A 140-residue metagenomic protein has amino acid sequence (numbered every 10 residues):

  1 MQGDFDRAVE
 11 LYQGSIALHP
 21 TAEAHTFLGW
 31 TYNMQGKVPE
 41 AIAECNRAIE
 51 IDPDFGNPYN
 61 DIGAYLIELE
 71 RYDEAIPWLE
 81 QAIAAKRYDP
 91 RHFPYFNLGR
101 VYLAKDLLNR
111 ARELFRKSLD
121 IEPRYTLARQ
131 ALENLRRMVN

Functional and structural regions predicted by a protein language model:
M1-E23, F27-W30, M34: Alpha-helical segment of the N-proximal tetratricopeptide repeat
Q2-L11, Q35-R47, L69-A84, K105-K117 (+1 more regions): Structural signature of tandem alpha-helical TPR/SEL1-like repeats, specifically the intra-repeat loop/turn
A17-L18, I51, A85-R87, I121: Structural marker of alpha-solenoid helical repeat scaffolds
A24-H25, P58, H92-P94, A128: TPR alpha-solenoid repeat register
